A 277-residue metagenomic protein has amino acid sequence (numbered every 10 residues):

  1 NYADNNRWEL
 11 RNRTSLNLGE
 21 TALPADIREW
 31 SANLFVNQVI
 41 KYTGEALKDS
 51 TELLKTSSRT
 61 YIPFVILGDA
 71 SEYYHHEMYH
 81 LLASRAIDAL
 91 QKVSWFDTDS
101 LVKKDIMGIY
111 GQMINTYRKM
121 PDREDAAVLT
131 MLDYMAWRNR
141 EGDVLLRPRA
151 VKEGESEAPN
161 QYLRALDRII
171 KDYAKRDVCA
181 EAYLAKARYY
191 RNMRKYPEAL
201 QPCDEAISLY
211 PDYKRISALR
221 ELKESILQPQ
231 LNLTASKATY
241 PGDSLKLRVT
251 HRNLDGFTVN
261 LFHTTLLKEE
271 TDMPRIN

Functional and structural regions predicted by a protein language model:
N1-N277: N-terminal, cleavable Sec-dependent signal peptides of secreted/periplasmic/extracellular proteins
